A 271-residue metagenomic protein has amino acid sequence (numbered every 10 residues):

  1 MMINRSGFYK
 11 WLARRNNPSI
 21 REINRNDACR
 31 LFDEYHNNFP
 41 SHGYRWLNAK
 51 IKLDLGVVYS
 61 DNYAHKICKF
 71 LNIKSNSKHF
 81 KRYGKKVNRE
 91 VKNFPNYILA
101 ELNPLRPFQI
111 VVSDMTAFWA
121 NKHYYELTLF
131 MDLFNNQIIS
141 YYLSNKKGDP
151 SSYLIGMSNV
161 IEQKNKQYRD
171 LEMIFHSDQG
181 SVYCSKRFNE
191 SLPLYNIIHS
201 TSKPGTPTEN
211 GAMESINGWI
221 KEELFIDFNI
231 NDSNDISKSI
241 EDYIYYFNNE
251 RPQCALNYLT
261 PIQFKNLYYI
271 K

Functional and structural regions predicted by a protein language model:
M1, F8, L31-F32, L47 (+15 more regions): Mobile genetic element proteins and their domesticated derivatives, centered on retroelements and DNA transposons
I3-G7, S152, R187, L194 (+4 more regions): Generic alpha-helical secondary structure signal
R5, Y9-R106, T206, I262-Y268: Basic, flexible linker segments flanking DNA-binding modules in nucleic acid-interacting mobile-element proteins
S77-K78, F175-Q179, P193-A212, F228-S233: RNase H-like polynucleotidyl transferase catalytic core
A100, P104-I139, S144-P150: An active-site-proximal beta-strand-loop segment
Y142-Q167: Active-site beta-loop-alpha junctions of metal-dependent nucleic acid enzymes, especially the RNase H-like/DDE
K166-C184: Cysteine/selenocysteine-centered motifs that mediate thiol-based redox chemistry or coordinate metal-sulfur cofactors
K186-N189, P193-I197, W219-K271: C-terminal domain-tail junction helix/linker
